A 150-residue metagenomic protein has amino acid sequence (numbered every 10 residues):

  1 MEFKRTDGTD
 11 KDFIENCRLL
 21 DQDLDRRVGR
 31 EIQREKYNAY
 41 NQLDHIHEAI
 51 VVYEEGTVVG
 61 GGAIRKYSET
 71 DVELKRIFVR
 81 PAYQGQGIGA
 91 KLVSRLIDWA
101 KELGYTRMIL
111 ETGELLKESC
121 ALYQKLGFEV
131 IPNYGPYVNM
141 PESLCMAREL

Functional and structural regions predicted by a protein language model:
F3-K75, R80-P81, V93-R95, N133-P136 (+1 more regions): Acetyl-CoA-dependent GNAT
G8, I109-E114, C120, Q124-C145: Conserved catalytic-core motifs of GNAT/GCN5-like acyltransferases
L20-D23, W99, L122, L126: Alpha-helical interaction/dimerization surfaces of two-component signaling modules
G56, G60, G87-G89, G127: Conserved phosphate-binding and hydrolysis motifs of nucleotide-dependent enzymes
T70, T106, E129: Short acidic/polar active-site loop segments enriched in Thr and Asp
V79, G85-D98, K125: Conserved acetyl-CoA-binding loop-helix of GNAT-fold acetyltransferases
A100-T112: Conserved GNAT acetyl-CoA-binding A-motif
